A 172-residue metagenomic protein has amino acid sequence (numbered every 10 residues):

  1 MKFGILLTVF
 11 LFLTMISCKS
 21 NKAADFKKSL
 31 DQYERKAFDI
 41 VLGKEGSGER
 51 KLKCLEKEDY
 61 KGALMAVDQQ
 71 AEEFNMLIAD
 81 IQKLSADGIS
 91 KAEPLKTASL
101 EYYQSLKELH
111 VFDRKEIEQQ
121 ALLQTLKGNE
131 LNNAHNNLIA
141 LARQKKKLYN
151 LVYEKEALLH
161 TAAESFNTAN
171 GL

Functional and structural regions predicted by a protein language model:
M1-C18: Sec-dependent bacterial lipoprotein signal peptides
C18-D68, A169-L172: Immediate post-signal-peptide N-terminus of mature secreted/exported proteins
N21, E49-C54, I78-K91, G128-I139: Short, charged/polar, low-complexity loop and linker segments that flank or interrupt alpha-helical bundles
K27-R35, P94-S105: Short, charge/polar-rich alpha-helical segments
G48, F74, I78-I81, L106-R114 (+3 more regions): A structural signal for well-ordered alpha-helices, especially hydrophobic packing surfaces of coiled-coils
K61-Q69, E93-L100, L131-R143: Short, charged, amphipathic alpha-helical segments
L77-E101, K115-A121: Short, solvent-exposed, charged loop/turn and helix-capping segments that join or cap alpha-helices on peripheral
E116-L172: A charged, solvent-exposed segment within the mature domains of Sec-exported extracytoplasmic proteins
